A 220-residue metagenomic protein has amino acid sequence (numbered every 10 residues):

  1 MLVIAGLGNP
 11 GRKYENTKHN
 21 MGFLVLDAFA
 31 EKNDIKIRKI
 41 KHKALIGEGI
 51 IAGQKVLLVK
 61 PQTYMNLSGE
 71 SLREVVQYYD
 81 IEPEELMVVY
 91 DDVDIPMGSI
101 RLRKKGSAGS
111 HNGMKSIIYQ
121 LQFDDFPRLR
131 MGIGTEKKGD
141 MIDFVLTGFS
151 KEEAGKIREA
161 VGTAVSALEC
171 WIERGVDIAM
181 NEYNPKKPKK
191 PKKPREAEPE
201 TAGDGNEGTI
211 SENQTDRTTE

Functional and structural regions predicted by a protein language model:
L2-K105, K115-L129, E136-D140, G155 (+4 more regions): Nucleotide and nucleotide-moiety/phosphate-recognizing core
R101-S107, L146-F149: Short glycine-enriched, charge-decorated loop/helix-capping segments at active-site entrances that position
M131-G134, F149: Short, loop-centered acidic/histidine patches that primarily coordinate divalent metals
K138, I142-S150: Short basic, glycine-rich beta-strand/loop surfaces that mediate nucleic-acid
